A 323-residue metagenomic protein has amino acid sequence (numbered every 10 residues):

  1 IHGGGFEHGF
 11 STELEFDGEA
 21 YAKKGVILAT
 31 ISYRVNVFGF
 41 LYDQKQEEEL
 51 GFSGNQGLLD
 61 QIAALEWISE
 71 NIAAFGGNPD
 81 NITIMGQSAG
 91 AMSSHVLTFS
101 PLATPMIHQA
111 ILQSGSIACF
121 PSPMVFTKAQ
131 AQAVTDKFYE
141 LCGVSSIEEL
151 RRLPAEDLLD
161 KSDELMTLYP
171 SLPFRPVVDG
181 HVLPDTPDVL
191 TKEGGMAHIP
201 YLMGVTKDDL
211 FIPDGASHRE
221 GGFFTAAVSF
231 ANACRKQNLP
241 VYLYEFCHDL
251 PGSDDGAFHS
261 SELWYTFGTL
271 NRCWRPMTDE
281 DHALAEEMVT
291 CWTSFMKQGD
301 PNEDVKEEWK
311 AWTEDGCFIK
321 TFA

Functional and structural regions predicted by a protein language model:
I1-V144, T191-F211, C234-K236: Serine-hydrolase-like catalytic core of hydrolytic proteins
Y21, F99-A103, G252-F258, A311-W312: Short glycine-biased active-site loop of nucleotidyltransferases that positions the nucleotide triphosphate and helps
R34-V37, M85-A89, Y244-S253, E307-E314: Short, solvent-exposed turn/loop segments enriched in Gly/Ser/Thr/Pro and often Arg
W67, W292, W309-W312: Signature tryptophan residues that serve as conserved aromatic anchors
L97, M288-G299: Bilobed periplasmic-binding protein/Venus flytrap-like ligand-binding cleft at the lobe interface of extracytoplasmic
Q109, I117-M124, L141, S145 (+3 more regions): Substrate-gating cap/lid region and adjacent catalytic-acid/histidine neighborhood within extracellular/lumenal
N302-A323: Mature extracytoplasmic/periplasmic domains
